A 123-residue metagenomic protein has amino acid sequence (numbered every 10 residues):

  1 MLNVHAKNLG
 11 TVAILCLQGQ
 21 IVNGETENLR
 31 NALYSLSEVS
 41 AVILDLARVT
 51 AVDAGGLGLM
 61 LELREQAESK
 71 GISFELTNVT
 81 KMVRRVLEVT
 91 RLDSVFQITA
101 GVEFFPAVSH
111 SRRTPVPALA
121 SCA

Functional and structural regions predicted by a protein language model:
M1-A51, E62-A123: STAS-like cytosolic regulatory interaction modules
